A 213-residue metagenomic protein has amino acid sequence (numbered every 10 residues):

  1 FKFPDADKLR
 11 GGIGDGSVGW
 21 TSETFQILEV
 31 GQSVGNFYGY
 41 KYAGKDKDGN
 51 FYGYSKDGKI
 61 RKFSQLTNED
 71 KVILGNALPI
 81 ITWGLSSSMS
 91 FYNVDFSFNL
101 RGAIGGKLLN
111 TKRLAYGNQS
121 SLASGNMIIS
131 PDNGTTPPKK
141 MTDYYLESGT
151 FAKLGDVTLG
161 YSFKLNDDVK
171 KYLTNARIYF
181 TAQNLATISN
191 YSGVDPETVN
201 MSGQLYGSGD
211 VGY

Functional and structural regions predicted by a protein language model:
F1-A77, Q183-G193: Conserved small-residue
L9-V18, R113-L122, Y191-G203: Flexible, surface-exposed loop regions and adjacent strand-edge segments of Gram-negative outer-membrane beta-barrel
G14, S33, K41, S88 (+2 more regions): Membrane-proximal, glycine/serine-rich, low-complexity loop/turn segments characteristic of large bacterial
E23-T24, Q65-I73, L78, N126 (+2 more regions): Extracytoplasmic loops and strand-loop junctions of Gram-negative outer membrane beta-barrel proteins
K41, S86-S88, T158-S162, T181 (+1 more regions): Outer-membrane beta-barrel architecture
P79-W83, T150-G155, Y213: Residues that define the transmembrane beta-barrel architecture of outer-membrane proteins
L85, F91, F96-F98, A176-F180: Transmembrane beta-strands of outer-membrane beta-barrel proteins
R101-L185: Extracytoplasmic gating/loop element in the C-terminal half of outer-membrane beta-barrel translocons and assembly
